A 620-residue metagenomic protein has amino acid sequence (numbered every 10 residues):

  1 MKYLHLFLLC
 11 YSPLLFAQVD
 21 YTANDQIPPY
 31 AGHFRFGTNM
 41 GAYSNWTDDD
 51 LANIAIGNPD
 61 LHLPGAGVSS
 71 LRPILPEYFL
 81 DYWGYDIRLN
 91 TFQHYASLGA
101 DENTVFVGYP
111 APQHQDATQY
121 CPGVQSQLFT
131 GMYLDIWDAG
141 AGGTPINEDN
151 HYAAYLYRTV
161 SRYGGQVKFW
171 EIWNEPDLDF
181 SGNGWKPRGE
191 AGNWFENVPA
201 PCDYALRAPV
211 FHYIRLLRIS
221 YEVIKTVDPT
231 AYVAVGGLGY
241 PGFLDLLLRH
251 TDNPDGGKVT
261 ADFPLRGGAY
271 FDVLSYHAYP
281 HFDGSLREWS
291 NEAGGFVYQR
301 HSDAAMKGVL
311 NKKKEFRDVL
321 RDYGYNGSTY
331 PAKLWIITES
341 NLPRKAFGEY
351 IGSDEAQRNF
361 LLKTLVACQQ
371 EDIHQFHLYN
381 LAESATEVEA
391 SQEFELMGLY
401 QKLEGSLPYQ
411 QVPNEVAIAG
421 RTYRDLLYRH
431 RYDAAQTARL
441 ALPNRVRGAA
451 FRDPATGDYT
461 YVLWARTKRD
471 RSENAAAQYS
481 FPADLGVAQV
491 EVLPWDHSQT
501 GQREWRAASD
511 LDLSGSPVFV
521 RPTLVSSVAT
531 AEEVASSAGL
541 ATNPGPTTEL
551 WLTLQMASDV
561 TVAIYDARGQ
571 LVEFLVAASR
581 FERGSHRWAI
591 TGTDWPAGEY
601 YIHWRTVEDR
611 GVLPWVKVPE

Functional and structural regions predicted by a protein language model:
Q18-I74: Boundary/entry segment of secreted carbohydrate-active catalytic domains
L63-D252, V259-F271, S275-F296: Substrate-binding cleft and catalytic face of glycoside hydrolase catalytic domains, especially the flexible beta-alpha
S275, Y279-G348, Q370, H374-E383 (+2 more regions): Glycoside hydrolase catalytic-domain groove-lining segments
S328, L524-E549, Q555, K617-E620: Residue-level detector of functionally pivotal "anchor" positions at catalytic/ligand-binding pockets or at interdomain
R344-Y423, Q436-P443: Aromatic/acidic polysaccharide-binding cleft in carbohydrate-active enzymes
R439-G486: Carbohydrate-binding surface patches
T500-S527: C-terminal beta-strand-rich structural cap/linker in extracellular carbohydrate-active enzymes
V576-E608: Short, surface-exposed loop/turn motifs with a glycine/proline- and acidic-biased composition
